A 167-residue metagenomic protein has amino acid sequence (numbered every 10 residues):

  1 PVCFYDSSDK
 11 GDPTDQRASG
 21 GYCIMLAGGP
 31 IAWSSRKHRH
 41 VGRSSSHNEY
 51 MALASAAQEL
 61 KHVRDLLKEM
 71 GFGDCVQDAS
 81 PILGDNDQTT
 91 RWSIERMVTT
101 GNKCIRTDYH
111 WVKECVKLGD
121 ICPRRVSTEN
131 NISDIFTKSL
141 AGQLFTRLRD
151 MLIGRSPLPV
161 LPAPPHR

Functional and structural regions predicted by a protein language model:
P1-S46: RNase H-like nuclease fold core
R36-R167: RNase H-like nuclease module associated with reverse transcription
